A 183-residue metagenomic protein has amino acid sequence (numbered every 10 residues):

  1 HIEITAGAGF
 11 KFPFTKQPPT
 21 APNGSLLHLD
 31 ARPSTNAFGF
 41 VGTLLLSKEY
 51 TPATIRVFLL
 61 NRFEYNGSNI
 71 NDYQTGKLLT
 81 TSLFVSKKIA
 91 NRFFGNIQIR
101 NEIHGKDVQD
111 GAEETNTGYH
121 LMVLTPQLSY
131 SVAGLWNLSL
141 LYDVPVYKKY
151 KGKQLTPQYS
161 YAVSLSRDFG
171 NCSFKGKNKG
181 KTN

Functional and structural regions predicted by a protein language model:
H1-I70, Q74: Outer-membrane pore/translocation modules
D72-N183: Outer membrane beta-barrel transmembrane domains
